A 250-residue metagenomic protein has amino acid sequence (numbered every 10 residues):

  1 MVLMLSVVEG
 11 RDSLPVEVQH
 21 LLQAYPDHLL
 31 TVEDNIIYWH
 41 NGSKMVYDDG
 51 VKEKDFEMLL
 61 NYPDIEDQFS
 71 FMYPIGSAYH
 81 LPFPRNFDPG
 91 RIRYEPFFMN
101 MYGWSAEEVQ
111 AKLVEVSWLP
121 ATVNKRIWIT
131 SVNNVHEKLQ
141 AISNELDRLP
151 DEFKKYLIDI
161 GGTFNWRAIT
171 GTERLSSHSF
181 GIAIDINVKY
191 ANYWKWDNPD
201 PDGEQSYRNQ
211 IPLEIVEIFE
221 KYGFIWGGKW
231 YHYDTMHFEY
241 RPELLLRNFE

Functional and structural regions predicted by a protein language model:
V2-S13: Bacterial Sec-dependent signal peptides at the C-terminal "C-region" and cleavage site
V18-W230: Cell-envelope/glycan interface and biosynthesis
K221-E250: A cross-kingdom marker for long, charged
